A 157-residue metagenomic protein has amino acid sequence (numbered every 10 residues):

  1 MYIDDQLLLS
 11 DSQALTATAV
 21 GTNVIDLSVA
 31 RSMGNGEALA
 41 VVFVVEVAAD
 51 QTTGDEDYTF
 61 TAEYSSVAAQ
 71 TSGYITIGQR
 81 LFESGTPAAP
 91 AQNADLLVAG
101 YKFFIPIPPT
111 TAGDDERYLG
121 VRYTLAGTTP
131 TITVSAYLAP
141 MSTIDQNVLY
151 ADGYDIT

Functional and structural regions predicted by a protein language model:
M1-T157: Surface-exposed, low-hydrophobicity beta-strand/loop segments enriched in small/polar/acidic residues
